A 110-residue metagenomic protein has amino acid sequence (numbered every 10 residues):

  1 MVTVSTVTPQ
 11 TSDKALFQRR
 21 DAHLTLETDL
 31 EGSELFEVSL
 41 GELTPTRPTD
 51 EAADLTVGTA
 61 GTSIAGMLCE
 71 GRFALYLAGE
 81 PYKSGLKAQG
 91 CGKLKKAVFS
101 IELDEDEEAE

Functional and structural regions predicted by a protein language model:
V2-A22, D29-P45, A78: Conserved short histidine dyad/triad with adjacent acidic residue
S12, D21-H23, G61, C69 (+1 more regions): Short beta-strand-initiation
L16, K87-Q89: A generic local secondary-structure boundary/capping motif
D21-L35, L40-E42, T49-G58, M67 (+1 more regions): Short, conserved beta-strand element in jelly-roll/cupin
L26, F73-Y76, C91-E108: A short hydrophobic beta-strand segment most commonly corresponding to one strand of the jelly-roll/cupin
E42-T44, Y82, C91: Short, surface-exposed beta-strand-loop junctions and turns on beta-sheet-rich folds
T59, M67-L86: Conserved metal-binding segment of the jelly-roll/cupin
